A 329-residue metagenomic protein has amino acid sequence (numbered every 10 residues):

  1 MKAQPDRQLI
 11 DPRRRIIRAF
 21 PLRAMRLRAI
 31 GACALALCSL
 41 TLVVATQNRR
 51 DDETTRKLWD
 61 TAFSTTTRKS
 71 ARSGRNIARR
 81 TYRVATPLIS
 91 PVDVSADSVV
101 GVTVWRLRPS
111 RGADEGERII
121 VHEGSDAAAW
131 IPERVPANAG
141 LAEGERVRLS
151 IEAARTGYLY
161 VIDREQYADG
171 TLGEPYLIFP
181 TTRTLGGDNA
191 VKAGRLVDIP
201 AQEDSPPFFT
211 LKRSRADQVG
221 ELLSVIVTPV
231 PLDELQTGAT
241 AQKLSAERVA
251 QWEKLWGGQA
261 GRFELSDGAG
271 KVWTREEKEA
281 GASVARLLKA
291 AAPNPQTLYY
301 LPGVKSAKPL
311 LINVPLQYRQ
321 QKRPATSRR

Functional and structural regions predicted by a protein language model:
M1-R26: N-terminal secretory signal peptides that target proteins for export/translocation
A19-P21, S39-V43: Membrane-interface helical sensory segment of bacterial ECF anti-sigma factor regulators
I30-T41: Bacterial N-terminal signal peptides
V44-R329: Secretory-pathway glycoprotein ectodomains that are cysteine- and/or Ser/Thr/Pro-rich
